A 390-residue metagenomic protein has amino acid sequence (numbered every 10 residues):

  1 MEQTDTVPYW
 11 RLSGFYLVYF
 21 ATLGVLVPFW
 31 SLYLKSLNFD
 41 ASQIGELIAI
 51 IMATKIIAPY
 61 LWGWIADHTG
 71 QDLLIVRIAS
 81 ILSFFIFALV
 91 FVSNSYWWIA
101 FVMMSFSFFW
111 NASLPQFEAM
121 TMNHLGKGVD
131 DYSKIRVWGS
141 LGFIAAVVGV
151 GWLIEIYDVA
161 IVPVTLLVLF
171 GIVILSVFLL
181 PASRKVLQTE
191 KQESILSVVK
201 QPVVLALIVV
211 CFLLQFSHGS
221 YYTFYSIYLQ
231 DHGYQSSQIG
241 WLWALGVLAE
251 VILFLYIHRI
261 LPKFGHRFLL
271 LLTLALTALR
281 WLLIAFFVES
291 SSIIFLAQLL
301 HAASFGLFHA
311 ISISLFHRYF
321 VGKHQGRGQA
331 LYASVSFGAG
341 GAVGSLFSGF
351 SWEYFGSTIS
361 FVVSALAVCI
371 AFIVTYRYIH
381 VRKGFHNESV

Functional and structural regions predicted by a protein language model:
M1-T6, L179-L213: Juxtamembrane intracellular "pre-TM" segments in multi-pass secondary transporters
E2-M52, V204-L242: Helix-loop boundary and gating motifs at the non-cytosolic
L17, I86, Y96-L114, F212 (+1 more regions): Hydrophobic core of transmembrane alpha-helices in multi-pass small-molecule transporters, especially MFS/SLC-type
L34-K35, I65-A66, V137, W152-Y157 (+3 more regions): Interfacial helix-cap and linker-helix signal at transmembrane-aqueous boundaries of multi-pass secondary transporters
I57-Q71, I154-E155, I252-H266, W352: Helix-to-loop junctions at the C-terminal end of transmembrane segments in multipass secondary transporters
L74-A88, L167, F268-L283: Structural signature of the two symmetry-related core transmembrane helices
M104-W138: Cytoplasmic helix-loop-helix junction between adjacent transmembrane helices in 12-TM secondary transporters
I161-F178, I359-Y378: Symmetry-related core transmembrane helices of the 12-TM Major Facilitator Superfamily/SLC fold
